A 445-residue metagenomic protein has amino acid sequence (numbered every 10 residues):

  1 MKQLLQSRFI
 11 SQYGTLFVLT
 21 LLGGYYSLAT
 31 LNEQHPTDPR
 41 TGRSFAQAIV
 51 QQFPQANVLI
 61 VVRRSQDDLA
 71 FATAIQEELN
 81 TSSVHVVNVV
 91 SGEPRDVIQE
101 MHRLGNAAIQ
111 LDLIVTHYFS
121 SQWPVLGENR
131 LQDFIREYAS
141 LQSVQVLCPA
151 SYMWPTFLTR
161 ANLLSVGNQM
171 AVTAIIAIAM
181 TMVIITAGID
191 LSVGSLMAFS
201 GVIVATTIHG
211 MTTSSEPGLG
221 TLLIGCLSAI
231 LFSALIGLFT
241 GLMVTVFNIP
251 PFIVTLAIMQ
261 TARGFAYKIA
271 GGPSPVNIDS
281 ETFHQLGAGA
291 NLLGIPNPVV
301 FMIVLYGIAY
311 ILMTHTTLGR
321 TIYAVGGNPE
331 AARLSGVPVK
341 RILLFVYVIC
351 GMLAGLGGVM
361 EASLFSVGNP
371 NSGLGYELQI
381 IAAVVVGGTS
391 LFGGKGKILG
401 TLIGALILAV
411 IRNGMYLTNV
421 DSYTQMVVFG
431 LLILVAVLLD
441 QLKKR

Functional and structural regions predicted by a protein language model:
M1-L31, R43, Q47-A48, D112 (+4 more regions): Cytosolic-side transmembrane-helix boundaries in multi-pass membrane proteins
L4-I10, T186-I189, P217, F232-V276 (+3 more regions): Short loop segments and helix-boundary regions at transmembrane helix junctions of multi-pass inner-membrane proteins
T15-A29, T116-F119, M180-T181, A229-S233 (+6 more regions): Hydrophobic core segments of alpha-helical transmembrane domains in multi-pass membrane transport and ion-translocation
L59-Q66, H85-V89, T186-G188, S192-L238 (+1 more regions): Membrane-embedded helix boundary and interhelical linker motif in transport proteins
T159-M211, L242-I249, G388-L399, L431: Single transmembrane alpha-helix segments in multi-pass membrane proteins
L222, I236, G294-G368: Helix-loop-helix "hairpin" substructures at the membrane interface of multi-pass membrane proteins
P251-T316, I342-F345, L364-S372, V420 (+1 more regions): Transmembrane helix-bundle core of multi-pass membrane transporters and related energy-transducing complexes
A354, L364-G430: Transmembrane alpha-helical segments in multi-pass inner-membrane proteins
